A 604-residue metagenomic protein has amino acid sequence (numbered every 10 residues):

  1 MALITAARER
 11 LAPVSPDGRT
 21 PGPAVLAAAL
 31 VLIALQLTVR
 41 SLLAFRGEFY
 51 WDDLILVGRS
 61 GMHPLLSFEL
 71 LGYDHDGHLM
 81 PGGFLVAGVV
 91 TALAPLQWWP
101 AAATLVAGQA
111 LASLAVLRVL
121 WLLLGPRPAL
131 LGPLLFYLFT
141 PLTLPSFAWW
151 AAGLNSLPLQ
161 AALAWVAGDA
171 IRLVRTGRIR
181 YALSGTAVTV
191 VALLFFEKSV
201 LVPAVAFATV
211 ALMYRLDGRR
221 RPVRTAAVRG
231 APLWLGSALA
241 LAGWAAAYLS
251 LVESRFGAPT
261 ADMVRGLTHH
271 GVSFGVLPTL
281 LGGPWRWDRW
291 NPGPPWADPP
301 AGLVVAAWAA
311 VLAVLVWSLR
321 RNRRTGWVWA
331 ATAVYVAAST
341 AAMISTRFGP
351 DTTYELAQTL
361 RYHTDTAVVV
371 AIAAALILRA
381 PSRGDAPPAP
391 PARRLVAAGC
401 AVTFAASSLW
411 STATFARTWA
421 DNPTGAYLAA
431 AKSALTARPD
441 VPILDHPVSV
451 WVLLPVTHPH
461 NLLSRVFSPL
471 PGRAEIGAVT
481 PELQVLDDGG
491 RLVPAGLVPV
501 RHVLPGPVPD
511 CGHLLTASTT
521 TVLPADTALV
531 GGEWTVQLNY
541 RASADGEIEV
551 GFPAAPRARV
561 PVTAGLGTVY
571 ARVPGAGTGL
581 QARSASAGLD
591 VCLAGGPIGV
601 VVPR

Functional and structural regions predicted by a protein language model:
A2-Y73, G77, G82, A87 (+14 more regions): Intrinsically disordered, polar/acidic, low-complexity terminal segments
L42, L93, F139, A161 (+2 more regions): Transmembrane helix irregularities
P81, W98, A102, P133-A162: Aromatic- and kink-enriched transmembrane "portal" helix at the membrane-lumen/periplasm boundary that abuts
F139-F147, A246-S254, T340-T353: Juxtamembrane "helix-exit" motif on the non-cytosolic side of transmembrane helices
R172-V190: Short hydrophobic alpha-helices at membrane interfaces in multi-pass membrane enzymes
E197-M213: Transmembrane-embedded, aromatic-rich helix segments that form part of the hydrophobic channel/pocket engaging
R323-D351, F404: Transmembrane alpha-helix segments characteristic of polytopic inner-membrane glycan-assembly/cell-envelope
P350-D385: Hydrophobic/aromatic-rich transmembrane helices and adjacent perimembrane loops
